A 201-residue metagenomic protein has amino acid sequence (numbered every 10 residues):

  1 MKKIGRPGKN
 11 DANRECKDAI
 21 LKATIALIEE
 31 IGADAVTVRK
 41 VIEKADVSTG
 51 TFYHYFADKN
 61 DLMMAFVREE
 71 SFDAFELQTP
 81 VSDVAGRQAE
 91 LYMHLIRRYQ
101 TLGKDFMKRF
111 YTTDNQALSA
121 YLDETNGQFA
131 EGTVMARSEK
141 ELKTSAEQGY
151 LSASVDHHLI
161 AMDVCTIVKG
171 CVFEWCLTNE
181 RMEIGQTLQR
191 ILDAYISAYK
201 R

Functional and structural regions predicted by a protein language model:
M1-I31, A35-K44, D61: Basic, helix-initiating cap at the start of DNA-binding domains
A45-F56: Short hydrophobic/aromatic patch on the recognition helix
F56, L62-E70: Alpha-helical DNA-contacting segments of helix-turn-helix folds
M63, Y99-T125, E139: Amphipathic alpha-helical segments used for helix-helix packing
A65, L77-D105, H157-V164, G185: Hydrophobic alpha-helical connector segments
T79, S119-Q148, H158-T166, Q186-Q189 (+1 more regions): Amphipathic alpha-helical packing segments from all-alpha helical-bundle domains
R97-T101, E139-K140, T144, A161-M182 (+1 more regions): Amphipathic C-terminal alpha-helical segment
